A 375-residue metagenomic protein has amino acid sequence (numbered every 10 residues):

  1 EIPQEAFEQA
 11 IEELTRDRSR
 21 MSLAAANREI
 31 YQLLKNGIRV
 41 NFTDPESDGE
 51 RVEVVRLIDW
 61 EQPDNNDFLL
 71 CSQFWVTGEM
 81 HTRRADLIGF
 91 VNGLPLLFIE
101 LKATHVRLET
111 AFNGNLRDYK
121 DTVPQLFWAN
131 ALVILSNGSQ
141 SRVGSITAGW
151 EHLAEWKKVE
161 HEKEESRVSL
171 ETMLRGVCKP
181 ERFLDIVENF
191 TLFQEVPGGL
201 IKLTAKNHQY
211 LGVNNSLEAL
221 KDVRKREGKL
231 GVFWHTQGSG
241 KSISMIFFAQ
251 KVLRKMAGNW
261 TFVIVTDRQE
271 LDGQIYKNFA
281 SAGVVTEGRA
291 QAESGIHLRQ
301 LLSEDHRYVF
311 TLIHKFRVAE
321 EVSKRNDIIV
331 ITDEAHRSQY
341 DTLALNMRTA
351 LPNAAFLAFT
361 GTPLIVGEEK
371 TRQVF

Functional and structural regions predicted by a protein language model:
E1-T261, E270-T286, E304-Y308, H314 (+1 more regions): ATP-dependent helicase/translocase motor core
A85, S294-H297, D341-A344: Short beta-alpha junctions and helix-cap segments that line functional grooves
L108, S145, A154, E320 (+1 more regions): Signature of the SF2 helicase/ATPase Hel1-core->accessory helical subdomain module
N137-S139, R268, T311-K315, E334 (+1 more regions): A short beta-strand-to-loop transition that corresponds to the Sensor-1 phosphate-sensing loop of AAA+ P-loop ATPases
K202-K206, S239, V265, D333-R337 (+1 more regions): Hydrophobic alpha-helical scaffolding
G288-E293, T311-I313, S338-D341: Short gly/ser/thr-rich secondary-structure transition/capping motifs
S294-V309, E321-V322: Conserved motor-coupling elements within RecA-like helicase/translocase cores
